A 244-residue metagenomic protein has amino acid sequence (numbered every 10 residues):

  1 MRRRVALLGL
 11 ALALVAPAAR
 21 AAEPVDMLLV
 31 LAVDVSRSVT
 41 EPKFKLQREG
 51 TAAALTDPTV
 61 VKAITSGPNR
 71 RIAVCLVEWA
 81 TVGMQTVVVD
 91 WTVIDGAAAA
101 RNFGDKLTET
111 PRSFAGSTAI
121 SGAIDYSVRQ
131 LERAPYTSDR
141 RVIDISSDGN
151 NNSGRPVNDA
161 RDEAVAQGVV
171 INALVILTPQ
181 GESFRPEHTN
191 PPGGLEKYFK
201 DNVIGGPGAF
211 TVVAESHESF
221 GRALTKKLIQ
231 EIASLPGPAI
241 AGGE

Functional and structural regions predicted by a protein language model:
R3-L7: N-terminal export leaders
A16-A18: N-terminal signal peptide c-region/cleavage motif recognized by signal peptidases
E23-V88, A123-S127, V142-S146: Von Willebrand factor
A32-P42, V74, D90, K106-S117 (+3 more regions): Second-shell loop/turn segments in exported
G67-K106, R185-P192, E196-K200: Short beta-strand-loop
T86, R101-R141, V175-R185, P191-G194 (+1 more regions): Von Willebrand factor
N150-Y198: VWA/integrin I-like adhesion module and closely mimicked acidic/polar interface patches used
T211-E244: C-terminal "exit" segments of structured domains
